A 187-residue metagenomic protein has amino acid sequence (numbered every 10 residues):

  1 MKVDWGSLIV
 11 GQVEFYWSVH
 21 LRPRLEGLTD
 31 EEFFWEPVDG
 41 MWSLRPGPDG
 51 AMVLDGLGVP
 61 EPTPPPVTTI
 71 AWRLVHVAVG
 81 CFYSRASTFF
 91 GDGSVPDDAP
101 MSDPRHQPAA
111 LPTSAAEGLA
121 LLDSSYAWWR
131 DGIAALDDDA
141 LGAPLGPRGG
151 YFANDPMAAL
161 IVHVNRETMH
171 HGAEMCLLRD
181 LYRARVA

Functional and structural regions predicted by a protein language model:
V3-R105, L145-A187: Short, contiguous alpha-helical
R105-L141, A159-M169: Acidic/histidine-rich alpha-helical segments that form the ligand environment of transition-metal centers
